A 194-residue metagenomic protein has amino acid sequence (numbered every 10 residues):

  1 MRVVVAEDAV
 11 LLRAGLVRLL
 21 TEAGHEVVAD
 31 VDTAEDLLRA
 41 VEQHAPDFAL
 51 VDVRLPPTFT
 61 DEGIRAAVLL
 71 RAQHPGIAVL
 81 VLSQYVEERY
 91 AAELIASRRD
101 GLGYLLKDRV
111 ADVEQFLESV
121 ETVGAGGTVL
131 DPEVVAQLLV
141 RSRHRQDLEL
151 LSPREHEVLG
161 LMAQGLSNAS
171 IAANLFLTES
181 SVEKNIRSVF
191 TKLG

Functional and structural regions predicted by a protein language model:
E7: Conserved acidic carboxylate
V10-A29: Two-component/phosphorelay signaling modules centered on CheY-like receiver
D30-F48, T58: Acidic, metal-coordinating helix/loop segments flanking the phosphotransfer/catalytic sites of two-component signaling
D52, S83: Active-site residues of response regulator receiver
T60-G76, E88, A92-S97: Short amphipathic alpha-helix used as the core "switch/output" element in two-component signaling
A92-E149: Short, flexible helix-to-coil linker/hinge segments that flank and couple to helix-turn-helix
R154-E155: The N-cap/first-turn positions of alpha helices within or immediately adjacent to helix-turn-helix DNA-binding domains
G165-G194: Recognition helix of helix-turn-helix DNA-binding domains
